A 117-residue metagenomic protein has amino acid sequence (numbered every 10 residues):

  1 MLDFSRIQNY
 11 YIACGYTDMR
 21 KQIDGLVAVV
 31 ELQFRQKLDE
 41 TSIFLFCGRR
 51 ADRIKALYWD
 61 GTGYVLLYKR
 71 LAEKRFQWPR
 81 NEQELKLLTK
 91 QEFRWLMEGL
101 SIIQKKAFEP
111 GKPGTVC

Functional and structural regions predicted by a protein language model:
M1-C117: Polybasic/polar functional segments that serve as interface/processing modules
